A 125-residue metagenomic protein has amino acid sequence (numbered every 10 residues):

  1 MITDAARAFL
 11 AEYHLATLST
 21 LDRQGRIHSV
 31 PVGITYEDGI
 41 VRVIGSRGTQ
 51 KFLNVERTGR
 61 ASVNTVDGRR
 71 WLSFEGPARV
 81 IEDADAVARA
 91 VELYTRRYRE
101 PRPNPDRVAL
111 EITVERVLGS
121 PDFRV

Functional and structural regions predicted by a protein language model:
M1, R70-V125: Charged, gly/pro-rich active-site loop segments
M1-L15: Short, basic/aromatic recognition patches
Y13-R47, V55, A61-N64, F74: Short beta-strand segments
H14-L15, R60, R99, V117: Generic structural signal for secondary-structure transition and capping sites
